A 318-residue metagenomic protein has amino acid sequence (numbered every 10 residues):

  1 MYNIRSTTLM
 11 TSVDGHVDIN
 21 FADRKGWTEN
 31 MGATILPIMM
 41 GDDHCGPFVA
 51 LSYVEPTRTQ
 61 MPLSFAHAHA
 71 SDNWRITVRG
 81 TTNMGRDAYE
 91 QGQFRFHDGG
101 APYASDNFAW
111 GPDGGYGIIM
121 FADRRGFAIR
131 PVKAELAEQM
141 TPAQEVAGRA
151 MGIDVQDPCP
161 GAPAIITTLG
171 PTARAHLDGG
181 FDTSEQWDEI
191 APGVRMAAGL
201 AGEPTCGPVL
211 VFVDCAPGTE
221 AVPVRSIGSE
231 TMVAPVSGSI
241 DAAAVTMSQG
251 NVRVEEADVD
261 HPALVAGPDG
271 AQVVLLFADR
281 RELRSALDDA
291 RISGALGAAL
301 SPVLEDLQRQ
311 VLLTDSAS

Functional and structural regions predicted by a protein language model:
M1-F48, K133-G207, S301-S318: A short, N-terminal "cap"/entry segment at the start of jelly-roll beta-barrel domains of the cupin/DSBH fold
D18-A22, E29-A68, T81-N83, D87-Q91 (+7 more regions): Conserved short histidine dyad/triad with adjacent acidic residue
W74-R79, A234-V236: Short, structured motif recognition centered on aromatic/hydrophobic residues
A104, F108-G161, P262, P268-S318: Double-stranded beta-helix
S105, T167, A173, A263-L264: Long cytosolic regulatory regions associated with cyclic-nucleotide signaling
M247, R253, V274-L275: Fold-core signature of tandem repeat domains
